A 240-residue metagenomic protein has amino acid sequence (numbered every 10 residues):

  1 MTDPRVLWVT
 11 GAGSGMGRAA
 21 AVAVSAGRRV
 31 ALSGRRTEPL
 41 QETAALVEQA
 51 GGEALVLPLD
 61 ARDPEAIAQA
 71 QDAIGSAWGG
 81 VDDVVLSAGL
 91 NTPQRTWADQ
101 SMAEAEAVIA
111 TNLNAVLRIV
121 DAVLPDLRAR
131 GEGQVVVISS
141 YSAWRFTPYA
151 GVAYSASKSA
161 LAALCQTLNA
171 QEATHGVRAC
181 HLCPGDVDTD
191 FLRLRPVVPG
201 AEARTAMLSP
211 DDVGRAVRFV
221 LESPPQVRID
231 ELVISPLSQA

Functional and structural regions predicted by a protein language model:
R5, G52-E53, G79-V81, L127-S140 (+1 more regions): Active-site loop of short-chain dehydrogenase/reductase
G11-S14: Conserved glycine-rich cofactor-binding loop
R28-E42: Conserved glycine-rich Rossmann-like NAD(P)H-binding loop of the short-chain dehydrogenase/reductase
P58-A70, M102: The beta1-alpha1 cofactor-binding region of Rossmann-like NAD(H)/NADP(H)-dependent oxidoreductases
R95-W97, E104-I109: Substrate-binding pocket helix/loop in short-chain dehydrogenase/reductase
V136-A160, C165-Q166, A170-A173: Catalytic loop of short-chain dehydrogenase/reductase
T174-V177, H181, A201-A240: C-terminal helical subdomain
